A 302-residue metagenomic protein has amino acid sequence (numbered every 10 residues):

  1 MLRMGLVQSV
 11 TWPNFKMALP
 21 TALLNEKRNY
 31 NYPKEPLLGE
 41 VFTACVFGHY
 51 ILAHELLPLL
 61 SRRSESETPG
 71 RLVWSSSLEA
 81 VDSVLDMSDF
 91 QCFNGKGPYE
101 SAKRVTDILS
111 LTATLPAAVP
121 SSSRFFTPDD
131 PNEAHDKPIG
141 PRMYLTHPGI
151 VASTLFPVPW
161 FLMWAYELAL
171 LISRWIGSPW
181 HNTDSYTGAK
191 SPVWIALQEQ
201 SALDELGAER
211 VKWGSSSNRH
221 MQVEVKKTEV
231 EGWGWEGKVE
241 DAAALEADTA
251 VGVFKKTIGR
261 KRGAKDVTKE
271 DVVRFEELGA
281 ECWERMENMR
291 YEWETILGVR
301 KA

Functional and structural regions predicted by a protein language model:
M1-S76: Fungal eukaryote-biased detector of long internal structured cores
R71, S77-A302: NAD(P)H-dependent oxidoreductase Rossmann-fold/reductase module
